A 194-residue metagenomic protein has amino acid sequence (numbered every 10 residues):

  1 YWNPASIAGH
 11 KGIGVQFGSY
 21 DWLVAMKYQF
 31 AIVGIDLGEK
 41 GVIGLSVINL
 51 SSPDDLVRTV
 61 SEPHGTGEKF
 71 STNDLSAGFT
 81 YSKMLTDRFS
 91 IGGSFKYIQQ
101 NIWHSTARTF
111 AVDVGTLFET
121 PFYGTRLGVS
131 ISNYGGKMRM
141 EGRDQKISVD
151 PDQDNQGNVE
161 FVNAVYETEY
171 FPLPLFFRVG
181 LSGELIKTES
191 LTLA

Functional and structural regions predicted by a protein language model:
Y1-K11: Outer-membrane beta-barrel biogenesis signature
S6-I7, D21-A25: Short active-site-proximal "capping" loops at secondary-structure junctions
G12, Y20, K27-A194: Outer-membrane beta-barrel porins/channels
